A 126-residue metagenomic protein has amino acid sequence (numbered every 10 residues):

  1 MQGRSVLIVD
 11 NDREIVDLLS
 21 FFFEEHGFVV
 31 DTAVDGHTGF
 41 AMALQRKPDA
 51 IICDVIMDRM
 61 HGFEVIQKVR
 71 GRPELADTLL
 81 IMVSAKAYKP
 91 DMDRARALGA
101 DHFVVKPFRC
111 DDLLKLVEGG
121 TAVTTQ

Functional and structural regions predicted by a protein language model:
V16, D58-R59, Y88: The feature encodes the CheY-like receiver
D17-E25: Charged docking surfaces used in two-component/phosphorelay signaling
S20, E64, A87-H102, K115: Alpha4 helix (beta4-alpha4-beta5 surface) of REC/receiver domains from two-component response regulators
G27-V34, M42: Short hydrophobic/Thr-rich beta-strand motif most characteristic of the beta2 strand and flanking loop of CheY-like
V34-T38, H61-Q67: Acidic catalytic/metal-coordinating carboxylates
R46-I52: Active-site beta3 strand of CheY-like receiver
F108-V117: C-terminal output helix
